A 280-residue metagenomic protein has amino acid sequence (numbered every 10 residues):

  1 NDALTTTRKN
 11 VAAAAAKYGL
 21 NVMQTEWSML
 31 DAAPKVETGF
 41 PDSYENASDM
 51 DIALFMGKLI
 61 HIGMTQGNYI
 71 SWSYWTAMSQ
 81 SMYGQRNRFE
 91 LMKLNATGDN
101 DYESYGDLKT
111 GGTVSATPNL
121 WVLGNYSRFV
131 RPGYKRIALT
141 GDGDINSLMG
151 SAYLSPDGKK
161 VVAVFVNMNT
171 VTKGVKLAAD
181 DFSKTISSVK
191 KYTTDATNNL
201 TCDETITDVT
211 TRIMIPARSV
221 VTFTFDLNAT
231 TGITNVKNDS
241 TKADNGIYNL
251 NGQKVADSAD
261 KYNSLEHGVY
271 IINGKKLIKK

Functional and structural regions predicted by a protein language model:
N1-V36: Glycoside hydrolase catalytic-domain groove-lining segments
D2-L4, M29-P34, M78-G84, T170-K173 (+1 more regions): Flexible loop/turn segments at secondary-structure boundaries
K17-V22, G67-W72, P132, G158-V161: Loop/turn elements at helix/coil->beta-strand transitions in domains of secreted/extracellular proteins
Q24-N125, I137-D144: Aromatic/acidic polysaccharide-binding cleft in carbohydrate-active enzymes
D142-K184, R218: Carbohydrate-binding surface patches
D180-N199: Solvent-exposed beta-hairpin/edge-strand motifs
I206-A229: C-terminal beta-strand-rich structural cap/linker in extracellular carbohydrate-active enzymes
T231-K280: C-terminal outer-membrane/trafficking sorting elements
